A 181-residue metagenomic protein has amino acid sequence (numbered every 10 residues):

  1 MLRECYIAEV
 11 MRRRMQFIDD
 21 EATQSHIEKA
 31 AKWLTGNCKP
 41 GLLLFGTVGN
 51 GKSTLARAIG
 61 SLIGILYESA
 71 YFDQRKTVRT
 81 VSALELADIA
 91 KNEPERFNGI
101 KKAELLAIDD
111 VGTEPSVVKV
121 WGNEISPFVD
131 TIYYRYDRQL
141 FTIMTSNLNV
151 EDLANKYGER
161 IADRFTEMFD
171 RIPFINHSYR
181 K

Functional and structural regions predicted by a protein language model:
M1-C38, R171-I172, N176, K181: A short, basic N-terminal segment
Q24, V48, S69: Conserved ATP-binding/catalytic motifs of P-loop helicase motor domains
L34-T35, G41, G60-S61: Surface-exposed acidic loop/strand-edge motifs in secreted or periplasmic proteins that form small linear binding
K39-R57: Walker A/P-loop nucleotide-binding motif
G41-L43, L105, I143: Residue-level preference for the first positions of well-ordered beta-strands
T54-S69: P-loop NTPase Walker A phosphate-binding motif
Y71-Q74, V78-D137: Conserved nucleotide-sensing/catalytic segment adjacent to the nucleotide-binding pocket in NTP-handling enzymes
T113-K181: Replace "adjacent to P-loop NTPase cores in ATP/GTP-dependent enzymes" with "adjacent to NTP-binding cores
